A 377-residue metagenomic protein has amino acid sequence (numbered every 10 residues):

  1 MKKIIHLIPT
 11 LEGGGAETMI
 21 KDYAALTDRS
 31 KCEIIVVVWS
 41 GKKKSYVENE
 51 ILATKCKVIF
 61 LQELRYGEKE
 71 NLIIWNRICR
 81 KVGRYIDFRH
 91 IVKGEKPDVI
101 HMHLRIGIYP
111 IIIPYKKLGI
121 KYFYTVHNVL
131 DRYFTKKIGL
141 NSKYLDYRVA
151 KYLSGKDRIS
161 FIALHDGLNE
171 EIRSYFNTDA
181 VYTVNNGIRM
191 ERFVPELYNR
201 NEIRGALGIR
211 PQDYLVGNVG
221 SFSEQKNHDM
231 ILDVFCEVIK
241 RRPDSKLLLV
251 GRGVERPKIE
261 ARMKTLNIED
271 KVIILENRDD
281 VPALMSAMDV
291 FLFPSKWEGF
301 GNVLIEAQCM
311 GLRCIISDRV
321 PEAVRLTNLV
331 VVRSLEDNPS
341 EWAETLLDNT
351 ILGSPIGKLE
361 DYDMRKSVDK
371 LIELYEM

Functional and structural regions predicted by a protein language model:
H6-G14, T18-I78, L168-Y175, G253-E255 (+1 more regions): N-terminal strand-loop element at the rim of the active site of nucleotide-sugar-dependent glycosyltransferases
G15, T350-M377: A charged, aromatic-enriched C-terminal amphipathic alpha-helix characteristic of glycosyltransferases across folds
E17-D22, Y214, N218-E237, V254-E260: A conserved mid-protein helix/loop that constitutes part of the nucleotide-sugar donor-binding site
R84, M102-I108, V126: Short His-centered aromatic/hydrophobic patch
I86-H90, S142-I162, Y175: Membrane-proximal helix-turn-helix segments that form the acceptor-binding/catalytic region of lipid-linked
S154-F193: A short, active-site helix/loop in glycosyltransferases that binds the activated sugar's phosphate group
N277, K296: Aromatic "clamp/platform" in nucleotide-sugar-dependent glycosyltransferases that forms part of the donor/acceptor
A323-I351, R365: Change "using UDP/GDP/dTDP sugars" to "using nucleotide sugars
